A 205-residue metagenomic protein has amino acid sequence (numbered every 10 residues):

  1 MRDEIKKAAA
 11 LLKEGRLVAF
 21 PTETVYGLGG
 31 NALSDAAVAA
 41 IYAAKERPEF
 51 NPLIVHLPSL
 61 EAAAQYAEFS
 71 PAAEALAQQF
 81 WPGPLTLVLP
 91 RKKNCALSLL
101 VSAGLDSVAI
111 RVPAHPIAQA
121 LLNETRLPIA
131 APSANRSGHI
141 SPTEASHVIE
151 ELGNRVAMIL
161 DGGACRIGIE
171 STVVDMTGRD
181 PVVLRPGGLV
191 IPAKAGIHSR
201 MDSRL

Functional and structural regions predicted by a protein language model:
M1-A195: Active-site-adjacent structural elements in enzyme catalytic cores
G196-R200, L205: A cross-taxon signal for low-complexity, glycine/charged-rich
